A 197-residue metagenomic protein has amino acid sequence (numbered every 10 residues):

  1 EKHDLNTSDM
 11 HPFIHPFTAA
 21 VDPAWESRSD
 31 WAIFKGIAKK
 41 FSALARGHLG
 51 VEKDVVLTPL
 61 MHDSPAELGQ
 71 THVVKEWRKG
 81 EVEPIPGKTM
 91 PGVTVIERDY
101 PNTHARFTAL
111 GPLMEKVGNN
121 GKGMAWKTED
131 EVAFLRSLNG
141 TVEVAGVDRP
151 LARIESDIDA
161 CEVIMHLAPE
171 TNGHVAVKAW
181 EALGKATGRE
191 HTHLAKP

Functional and structural regions predicted by a protein language model:
E1-P197: Domain-level signature for respiratory redox metalloenzymes
